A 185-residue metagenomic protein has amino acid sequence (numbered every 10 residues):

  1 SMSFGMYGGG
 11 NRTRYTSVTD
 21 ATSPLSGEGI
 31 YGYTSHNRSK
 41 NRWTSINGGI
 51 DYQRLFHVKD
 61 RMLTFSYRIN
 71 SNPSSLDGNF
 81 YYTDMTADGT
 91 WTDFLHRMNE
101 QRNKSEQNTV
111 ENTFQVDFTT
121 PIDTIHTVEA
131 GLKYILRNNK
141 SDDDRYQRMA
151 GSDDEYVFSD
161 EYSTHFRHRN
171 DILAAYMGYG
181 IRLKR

Functional and structural regions predicted by a protein language model:
S1-R185: Primarily recognizes Gram-negative and organellar outer-membrane beta-barrels
